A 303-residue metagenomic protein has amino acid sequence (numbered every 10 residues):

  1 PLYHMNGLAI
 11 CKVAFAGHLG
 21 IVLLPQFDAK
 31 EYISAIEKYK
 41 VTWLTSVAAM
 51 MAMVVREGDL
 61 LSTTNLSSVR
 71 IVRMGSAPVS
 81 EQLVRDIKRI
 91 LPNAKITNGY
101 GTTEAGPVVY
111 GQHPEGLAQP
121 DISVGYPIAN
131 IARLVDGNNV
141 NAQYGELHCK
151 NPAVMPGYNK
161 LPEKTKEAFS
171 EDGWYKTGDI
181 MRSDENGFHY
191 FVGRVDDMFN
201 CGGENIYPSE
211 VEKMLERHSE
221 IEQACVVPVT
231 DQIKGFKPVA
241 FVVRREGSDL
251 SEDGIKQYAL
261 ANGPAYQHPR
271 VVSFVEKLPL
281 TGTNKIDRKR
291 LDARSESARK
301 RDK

Functional and structural regions predicted by a protein language model:
Y3-T42, E57: Conserved AMP-binding/adenylation subdomain of ANL enzymes
A16, V41-S46, V55-Q119, R133 (+1 more regions): Gly/Ser/Thr-rich phosphate-binding loop
K30-I33, L61-T63, K166, E212: Short hydrophobic/charged patches on amphipathic alpha-helices used for structural packing and interfaces
L44, N151, P156-G157, I180-Q267 (+2 more regions): AMP-binding/adenylate-forming catalytic core of the ANL superfamily
S76, G101, G125, D179 (+1 more regions): Active-site glycine-centered loops adjacent to acidic/histidine catalytic or metal-binding residues that shape
I96-E104, S123-P127, V227-T230, S273: Beta-strand->loop->alpha-helix junctions that form or flank phosphate-binding loops in nucleotide-handling enzymes
Y126-A129, N138-A168, E204-I206: Conserved ATP/PPi-binding loop(s) of AMP-dependent carboxylate-activating enzymes
A293-K303: Acidic/polar alpha-helix N-cap and adjacent early helical turns within long charge-rich amphipathic helices/linkers
